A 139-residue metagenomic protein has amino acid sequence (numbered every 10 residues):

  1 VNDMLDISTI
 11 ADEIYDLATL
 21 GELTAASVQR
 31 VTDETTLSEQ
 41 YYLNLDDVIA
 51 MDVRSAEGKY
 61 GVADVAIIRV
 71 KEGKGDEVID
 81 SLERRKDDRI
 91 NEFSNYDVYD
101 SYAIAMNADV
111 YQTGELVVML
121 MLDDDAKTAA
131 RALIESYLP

Functional and structural regions predicted by a protein language model:
V1-V65, R69-P139: Soluble, non-membrane globular domain cores that form compact, hydrophobic packing and curved binding surfaces
